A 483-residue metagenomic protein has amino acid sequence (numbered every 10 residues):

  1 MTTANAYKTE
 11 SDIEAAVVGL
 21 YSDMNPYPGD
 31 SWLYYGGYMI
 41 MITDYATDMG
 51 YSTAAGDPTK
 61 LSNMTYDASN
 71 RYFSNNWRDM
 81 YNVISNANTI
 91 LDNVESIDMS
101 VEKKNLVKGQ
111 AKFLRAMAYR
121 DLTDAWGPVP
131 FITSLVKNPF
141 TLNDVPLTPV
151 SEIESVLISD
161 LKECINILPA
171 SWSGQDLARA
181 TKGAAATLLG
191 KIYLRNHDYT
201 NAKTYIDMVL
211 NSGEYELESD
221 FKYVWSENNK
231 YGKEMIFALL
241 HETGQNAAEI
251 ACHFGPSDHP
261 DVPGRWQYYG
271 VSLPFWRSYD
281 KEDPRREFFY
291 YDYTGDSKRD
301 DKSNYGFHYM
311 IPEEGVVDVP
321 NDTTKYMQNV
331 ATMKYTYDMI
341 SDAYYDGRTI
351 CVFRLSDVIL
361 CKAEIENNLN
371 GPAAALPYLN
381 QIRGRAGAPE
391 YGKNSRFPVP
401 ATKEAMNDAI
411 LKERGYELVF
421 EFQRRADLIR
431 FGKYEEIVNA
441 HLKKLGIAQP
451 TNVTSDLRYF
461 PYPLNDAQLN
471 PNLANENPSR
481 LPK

Functional and structural regions predicted by a protein language model:
M1-G36: A short, exposed helix-loop element centered on a Lys and neighboring polar residues
N5, V17, N25-P28, A46-D79 (+4 more regions): Elongated scaffold/linker segments in the mid-to-C-terminal portions of large proteins
E14, S22-P28, T53-W126, T148-E152 (+3 more regions): Conserved, well-structured interaction surfaces
